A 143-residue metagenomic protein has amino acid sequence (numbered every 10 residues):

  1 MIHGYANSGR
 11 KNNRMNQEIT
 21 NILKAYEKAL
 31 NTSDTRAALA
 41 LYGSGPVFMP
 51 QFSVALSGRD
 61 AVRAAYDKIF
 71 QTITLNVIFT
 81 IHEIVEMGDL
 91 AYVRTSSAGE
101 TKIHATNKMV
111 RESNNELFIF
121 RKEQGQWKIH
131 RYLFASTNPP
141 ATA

Functional and structural regions predicted by a protein language model:
Y5, G9-A37, V47-A143: A beta-strand edge to alpha-helix "cap/lid" segment located at domain peripheries
